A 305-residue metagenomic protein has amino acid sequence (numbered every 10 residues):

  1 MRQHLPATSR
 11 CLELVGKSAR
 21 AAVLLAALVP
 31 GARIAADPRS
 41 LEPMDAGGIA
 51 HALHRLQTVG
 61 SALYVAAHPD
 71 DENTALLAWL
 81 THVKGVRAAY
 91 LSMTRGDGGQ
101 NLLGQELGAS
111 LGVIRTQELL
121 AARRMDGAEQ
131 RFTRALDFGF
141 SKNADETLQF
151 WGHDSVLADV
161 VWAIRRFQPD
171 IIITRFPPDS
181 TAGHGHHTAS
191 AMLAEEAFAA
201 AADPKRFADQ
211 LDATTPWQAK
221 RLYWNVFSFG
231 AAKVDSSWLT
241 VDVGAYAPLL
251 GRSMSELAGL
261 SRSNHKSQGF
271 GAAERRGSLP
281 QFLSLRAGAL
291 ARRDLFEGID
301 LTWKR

Functional and structural regions predicted by a protein language model:
R2, T8-R10: Intrinsic disorder/low-complexity segments
L5, P38, E146-T147, S180 (+3 more regions): Short linear motifs in intrinsically disordered/low-complexity regions
L5-P6, D70: Compositionally biased, intrinsically disordered low-complexity segments enriched in polar/proline residues
C11, V15-G31: Bacterial N-terminal signal peptides
D37-F207, S228: Active-site beta-strand->loop->alpha-helix modules in alpha/beta enzyme cores, enriched in Gly/His/Asp(Glu)
A200-R305: The feature marks non-catalytic terminal segments
